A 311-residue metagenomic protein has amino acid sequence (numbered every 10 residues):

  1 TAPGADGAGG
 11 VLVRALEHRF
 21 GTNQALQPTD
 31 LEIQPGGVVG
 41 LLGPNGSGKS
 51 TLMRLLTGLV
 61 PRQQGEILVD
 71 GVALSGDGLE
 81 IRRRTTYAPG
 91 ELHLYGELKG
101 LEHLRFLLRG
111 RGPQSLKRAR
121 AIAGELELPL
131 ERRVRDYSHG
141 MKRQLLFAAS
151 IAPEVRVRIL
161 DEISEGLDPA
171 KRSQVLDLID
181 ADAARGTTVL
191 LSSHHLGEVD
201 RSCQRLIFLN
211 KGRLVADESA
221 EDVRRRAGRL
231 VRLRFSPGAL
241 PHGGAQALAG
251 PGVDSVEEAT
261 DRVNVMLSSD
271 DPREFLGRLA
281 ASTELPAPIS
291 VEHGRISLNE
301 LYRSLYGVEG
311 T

Functional and structural regions predicted by a protein language model:
T1-E17, V308-T311: ABC-family P-loop ATPase nucleotide-binding domain
R14, Q34, R234-S236, M266-S268 (+1 more regions): A structural detector for beta-sheet-dominated domains
H18-N210, A216: ABC transporter nucleotide-binding domains
R82, A123, R224, N299-R303: Conserved protein kinase catalytic domain
K99, S219, G294-S297: Short loop/turn segments at beta->alpha junctions
V175-S268: ABC transporter nucleotide-binding domain
S268-T311: C-terminal coupling/interaction segments
